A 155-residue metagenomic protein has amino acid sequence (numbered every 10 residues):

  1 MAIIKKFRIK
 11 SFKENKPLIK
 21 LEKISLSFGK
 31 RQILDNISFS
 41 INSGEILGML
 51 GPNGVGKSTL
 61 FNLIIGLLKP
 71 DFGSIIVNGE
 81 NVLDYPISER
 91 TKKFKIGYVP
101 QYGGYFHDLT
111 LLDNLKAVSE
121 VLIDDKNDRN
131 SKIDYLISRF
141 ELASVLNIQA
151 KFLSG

Functional and structural regions predicted by a protein language model:
R8, N127-V145: Conserved ABC ATPase "signature" region
I19-L21, L34: Conserved structural motif at the start of ABC-family nucleotide-binding domains
G48, T91-G103: ABC nucleotide-binding domain signature
L50-P52: The feature captures the beta-strand-to-loop junction immediately N-terminal to the Walker
I65: Helix-to-loop junction immediately C-terminal to a conserved catalytic motif
G73-D84, T91-F94: Conserved ABC transporter NBD signature motif
Y102, D108-V121: Q-loop/switch helix immediately C-terminal to the Walker
Q149-G155: Conserved ABC ATPase signature
